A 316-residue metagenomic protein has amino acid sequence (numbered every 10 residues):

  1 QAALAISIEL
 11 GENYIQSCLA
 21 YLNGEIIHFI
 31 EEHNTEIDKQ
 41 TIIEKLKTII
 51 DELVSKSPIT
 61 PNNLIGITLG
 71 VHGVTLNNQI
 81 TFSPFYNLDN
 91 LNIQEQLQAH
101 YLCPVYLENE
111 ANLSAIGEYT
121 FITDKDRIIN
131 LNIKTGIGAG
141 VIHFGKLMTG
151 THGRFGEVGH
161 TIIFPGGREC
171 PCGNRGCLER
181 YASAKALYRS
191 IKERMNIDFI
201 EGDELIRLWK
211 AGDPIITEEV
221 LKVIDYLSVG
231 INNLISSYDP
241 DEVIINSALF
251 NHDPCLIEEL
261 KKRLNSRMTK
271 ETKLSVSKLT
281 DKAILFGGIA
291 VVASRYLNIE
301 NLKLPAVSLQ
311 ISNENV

Functional and structural regions predicted by a protein language model:
Q1-N63, I122, E169, L178-V316: ATP-binding/phosphotransfer module of carbohydrate and carboxylate kinases, centering on a glycine-rich
A5-E9, L64-T68, I128-N132, G138-G140: Short glycine-aspartate micro-motif
N13-I15, V74-L76, G138: Short, acidic Gly/Pro/Ser/Thr-rich loop/turn segments
E25-I26, T75, I80, L147-M148: Hydrophobic "anchor" residues
F29-E31, D38-K39, H100-K210: Glycine/GP-enriched mid-protein hinge/lid loop-to-helix segment characteristic of carbohydrate kinases
H33-R127, C255-N265: Glycine-rich phosphate-binding loop and adjoining helix at the ATP-binding site of ATP-dependent phosphoryl-transfer
H72-V74, K134-G136, L249-F250: Short glycine-rich anion-binding loops that position phosphate/pyrophosphate groups of nucleotides and phosphorylated
